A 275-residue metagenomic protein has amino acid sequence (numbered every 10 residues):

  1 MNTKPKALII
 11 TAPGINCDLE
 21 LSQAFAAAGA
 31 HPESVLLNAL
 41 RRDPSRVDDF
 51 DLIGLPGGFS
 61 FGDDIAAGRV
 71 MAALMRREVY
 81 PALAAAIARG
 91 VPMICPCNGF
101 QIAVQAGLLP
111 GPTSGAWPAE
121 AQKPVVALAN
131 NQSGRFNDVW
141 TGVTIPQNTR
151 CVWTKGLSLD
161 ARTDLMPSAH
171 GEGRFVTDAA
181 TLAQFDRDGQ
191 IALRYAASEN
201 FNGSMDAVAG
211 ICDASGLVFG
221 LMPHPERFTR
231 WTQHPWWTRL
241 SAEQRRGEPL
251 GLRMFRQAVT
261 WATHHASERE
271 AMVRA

Functional and structural regions predicted by a protein language model:
M1-P96, F100-P110, L128-N137, M205 (+1 more regions): N-terminal beta1-alpha1 cap of cysteine-dependent amidohydrolase-like domains
L36-N38, Q147, M222: Residues at the C-termini of beta-strands that transition into short coil/loop
I87-R89, D160-A161, A214-G216: Short hydrophobic "helix-edge" motifs at membrane interfaces and signal-peptide entry regions
G99, W140-G142, L217-V218: Structural motif
L109-A207: Pocket-forming structural segment of enzyme catalytic cores
L165-A275: Acyltransferase
